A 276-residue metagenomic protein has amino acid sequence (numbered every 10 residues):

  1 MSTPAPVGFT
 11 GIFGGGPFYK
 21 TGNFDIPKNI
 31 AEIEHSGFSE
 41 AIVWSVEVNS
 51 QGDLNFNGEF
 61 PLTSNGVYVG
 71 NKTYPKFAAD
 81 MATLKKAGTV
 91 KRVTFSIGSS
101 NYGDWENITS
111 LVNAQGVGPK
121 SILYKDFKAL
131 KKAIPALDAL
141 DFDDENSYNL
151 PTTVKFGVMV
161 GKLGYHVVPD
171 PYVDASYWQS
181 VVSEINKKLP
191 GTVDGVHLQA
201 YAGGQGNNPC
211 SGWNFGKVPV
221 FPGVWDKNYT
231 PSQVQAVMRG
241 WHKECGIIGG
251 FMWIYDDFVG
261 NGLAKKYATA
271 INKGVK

Functional and structural regions predicted by a protein language model:
S2-G240, E244-C245, W253-G274: Chitinase-like catalytic core of GlcNAc-active glycosidases
